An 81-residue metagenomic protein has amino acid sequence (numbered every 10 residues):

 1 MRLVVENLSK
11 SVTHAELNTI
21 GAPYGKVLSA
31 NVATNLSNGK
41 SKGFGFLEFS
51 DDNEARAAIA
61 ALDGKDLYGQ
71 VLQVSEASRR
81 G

Functional and structural regions predicted by a protein language model:
M1-K42, E48-G81: Intrinsically disordered, low-complexity RNA-binding regions enriched in Gly/Arg/Ser/Tyr
